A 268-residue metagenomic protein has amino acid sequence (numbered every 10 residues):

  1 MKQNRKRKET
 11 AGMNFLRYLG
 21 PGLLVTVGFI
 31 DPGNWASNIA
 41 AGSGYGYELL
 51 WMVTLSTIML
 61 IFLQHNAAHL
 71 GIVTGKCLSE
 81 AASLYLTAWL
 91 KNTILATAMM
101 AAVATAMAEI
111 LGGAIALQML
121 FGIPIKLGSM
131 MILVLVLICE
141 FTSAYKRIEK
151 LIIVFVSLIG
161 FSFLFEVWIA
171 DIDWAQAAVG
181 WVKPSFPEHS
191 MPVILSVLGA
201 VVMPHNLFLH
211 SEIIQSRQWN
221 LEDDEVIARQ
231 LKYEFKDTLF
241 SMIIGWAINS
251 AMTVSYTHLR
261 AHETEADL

Functional and structural regions predicted by a protein language model:
M1-G33, A88-W89, R229-Y233, L239-F240: Membrane-interface "cap" regions at the ends of multi-pass membrane proteins
E9-A11, G46, V73-M100, L120-I125 (+1 more regions): Transmembrane-helix boundary/entry motifs in multi-pass membrane transporters
V25, M52-Y85, T93-A104: Juxtamembrane transmembrane-helix boundary signature
T54-M59, K232-Y256: Selective recognition of specific alpha-helical transmembrane segments in multi-pass small-molecule
L95, M99, L120-F141, L158-F163: Transmembrane alpha-helical segments of multi-pass small-molecule transport proteins
E109-M119, I132-V154: Membrane-water interface regions at transmembrane-helix termini and the short interhelical loops of multi-pass membrane
V156-K183, M191, A200-E212: Hydrophobic alpha-helical segments and their helix-loop junctions in multi-pass secondary transporters
T257-T264: Conserved small/polar residues in nucleotide/adenosyl-binding loops
